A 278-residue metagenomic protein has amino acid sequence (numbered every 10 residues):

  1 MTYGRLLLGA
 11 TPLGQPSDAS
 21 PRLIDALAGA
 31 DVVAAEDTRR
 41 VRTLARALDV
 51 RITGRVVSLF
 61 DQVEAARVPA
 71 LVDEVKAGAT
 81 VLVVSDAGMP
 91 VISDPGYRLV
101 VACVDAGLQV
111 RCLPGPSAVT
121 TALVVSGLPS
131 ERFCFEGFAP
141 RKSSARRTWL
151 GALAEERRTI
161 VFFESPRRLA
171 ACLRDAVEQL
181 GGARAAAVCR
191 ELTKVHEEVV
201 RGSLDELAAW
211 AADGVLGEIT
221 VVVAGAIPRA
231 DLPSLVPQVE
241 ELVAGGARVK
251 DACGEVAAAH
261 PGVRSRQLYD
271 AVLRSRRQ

Functional and structural regions predicted by a protein language model:
M1-D61: Glycine-rich, flexible N-terminal cofactor/catalytic loop recognition
T2, Y97-E156: Class I SAM-dependent methyltransferase SAM-binding "motif I" and its flanking Rossmann-like core
Y3, A79-T80, T159, P166-Q278: A contiguous loop/helix-start segment that scaffolds small-molecule binding in enzyme catalytic cores
L27-V33, G107-R111, T159-I160: Short active-site oxyanion
A35-E36, V110-G115, F162, V188: General beta-strand structural signal in soluble alpha/beta enzymes
V57-A66, A139-S143: Conserved helicase motor
V81-I92, I160-E164: Acidic beta-strand-to-loop metal/phosphate-binding motif
V91-A106, L173, V177: Short Gly/Thr/Asp-enriched flexible loops that form oxyanion-binding sites at enzyme active sites
